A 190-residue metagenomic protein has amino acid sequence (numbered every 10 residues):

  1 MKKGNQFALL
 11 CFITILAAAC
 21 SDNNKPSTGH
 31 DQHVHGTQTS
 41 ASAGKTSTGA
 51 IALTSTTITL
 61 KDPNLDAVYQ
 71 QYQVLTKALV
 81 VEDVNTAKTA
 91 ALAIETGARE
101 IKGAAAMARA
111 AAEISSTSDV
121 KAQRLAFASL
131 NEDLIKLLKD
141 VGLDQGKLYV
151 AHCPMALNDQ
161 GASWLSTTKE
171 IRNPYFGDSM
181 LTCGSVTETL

Functional and structural regions predicted by a protein language model:
M1-L9: Bacterial N-terminal signal peptides that target proteins for export
L16-A19: C-terminal motif of bacterial Sec signal peptides marking the signal peptidase cleavage site
S21-G44: Short, low-complexity, disordered segments immediately C-terminal to signal peptides in bacterial exported proteins
G36-T57, P63-Y69, K77: Acidic/polar, low-complexity intrinsically disordered N-terminal segments immediately downstream of a Sec signal
K61-V81, N85-L190: Mature extracytoplasmic or organellar-lumen-exposed domains after removal of signal/transit peptides
